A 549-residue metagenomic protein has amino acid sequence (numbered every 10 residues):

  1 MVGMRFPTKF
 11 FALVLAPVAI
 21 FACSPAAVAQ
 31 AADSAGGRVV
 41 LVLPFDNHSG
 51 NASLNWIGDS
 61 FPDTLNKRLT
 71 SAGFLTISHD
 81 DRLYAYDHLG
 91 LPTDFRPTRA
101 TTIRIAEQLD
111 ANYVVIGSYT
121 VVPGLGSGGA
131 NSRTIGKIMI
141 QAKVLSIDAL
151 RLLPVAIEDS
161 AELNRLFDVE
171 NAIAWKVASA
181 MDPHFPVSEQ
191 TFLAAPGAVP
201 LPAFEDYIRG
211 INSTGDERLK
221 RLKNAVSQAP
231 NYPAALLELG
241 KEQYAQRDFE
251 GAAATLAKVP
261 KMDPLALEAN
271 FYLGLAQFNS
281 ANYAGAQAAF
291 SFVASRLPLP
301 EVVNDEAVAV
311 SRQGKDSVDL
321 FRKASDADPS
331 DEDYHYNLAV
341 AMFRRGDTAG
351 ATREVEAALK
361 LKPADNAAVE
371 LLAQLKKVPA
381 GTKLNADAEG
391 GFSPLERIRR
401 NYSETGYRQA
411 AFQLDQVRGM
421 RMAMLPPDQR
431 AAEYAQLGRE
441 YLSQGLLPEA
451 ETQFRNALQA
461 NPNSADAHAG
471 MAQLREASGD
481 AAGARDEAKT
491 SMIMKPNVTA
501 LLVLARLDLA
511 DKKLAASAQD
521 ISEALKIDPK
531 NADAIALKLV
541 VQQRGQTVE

Functional and structural regions predicted by a protein language model:
A29-R38, D63, A72-L75, T101 (+2 more regions): C-terminal/domain-edge helix-coil "capping" segments
D33-R104, Q108-N131, I147-D159, Q190-V199: Short beta-strand->alpha-helix linker/helix-N-cap micro-motif that forms a surface specificity/interaction loop
V199-A234, E238-D248, S403-Y407, Q429-N456: Alpha-helical segment of the N-proximal tetratricopeptide repeat
S213-K220, A245-K258, N279-F292, V310-K323 (+7 more regions): Structural signature of tandem alpha-helical TPR/SEL1-like repeats, specifically the intra-repeat loop/turn
Y232, A266, L299-P300, D331 (+5 more regions): Residue-level recognition of tetratricopeptide repeat
A235, A269, V302-V303, Y334 (+5 more regions): TPR alpha-solenoid repeat register
E238, Y272, D305-E306, N337 (+5 more regions): Canonical tetratricopeptide repeat
